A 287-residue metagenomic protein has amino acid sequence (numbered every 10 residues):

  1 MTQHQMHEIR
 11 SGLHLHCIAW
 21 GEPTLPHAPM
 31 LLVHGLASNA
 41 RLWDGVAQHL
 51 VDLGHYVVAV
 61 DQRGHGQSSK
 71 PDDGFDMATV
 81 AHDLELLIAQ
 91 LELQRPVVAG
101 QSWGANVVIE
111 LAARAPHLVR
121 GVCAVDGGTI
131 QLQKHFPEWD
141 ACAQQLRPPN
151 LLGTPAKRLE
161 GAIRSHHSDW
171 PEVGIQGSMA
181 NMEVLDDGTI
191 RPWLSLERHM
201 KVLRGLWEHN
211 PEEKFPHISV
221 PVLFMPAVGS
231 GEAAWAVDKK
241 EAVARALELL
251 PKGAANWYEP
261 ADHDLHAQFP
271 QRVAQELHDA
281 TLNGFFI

Functional and structural regions predicted by a protein language model:
M1-M30, D52-H55, L93-Q94, A244-R245 (+3 more regions): Alpha/beta-hydrolase fold catalytic core
R10-L13, A47, V51-D52, Y56-A99 (+3 more regions): Active-site loop/oxyanion-hole signature of alpha/beta-hydrolase fold enzymes
I18-Q67: Conserved HGGG/HGGXW glycine-rich cap/lid loop of the alpha/beta-hydrolase fold
V107-L111: Hydrolases whose catalytic domains are alpha/beta-hydrolase-1, hotdog thioesterase, or metallo-beta-lactamase-like
A113, R120-T154: Flexible "cap/lid" loop of the alpha/beta hydrolase fold
N181-E213, G229: Hydrophobic, aromatic-rich cap/lid helix
S219-A261: Conserved loop-alpha-helix segment in the C-terminal half of the alpha/beta-hydrolase fold that carries the catalytic
Y258-P270: Catalytic histidine-centered segment of alpha/beta-hydrolase-like enzymes
